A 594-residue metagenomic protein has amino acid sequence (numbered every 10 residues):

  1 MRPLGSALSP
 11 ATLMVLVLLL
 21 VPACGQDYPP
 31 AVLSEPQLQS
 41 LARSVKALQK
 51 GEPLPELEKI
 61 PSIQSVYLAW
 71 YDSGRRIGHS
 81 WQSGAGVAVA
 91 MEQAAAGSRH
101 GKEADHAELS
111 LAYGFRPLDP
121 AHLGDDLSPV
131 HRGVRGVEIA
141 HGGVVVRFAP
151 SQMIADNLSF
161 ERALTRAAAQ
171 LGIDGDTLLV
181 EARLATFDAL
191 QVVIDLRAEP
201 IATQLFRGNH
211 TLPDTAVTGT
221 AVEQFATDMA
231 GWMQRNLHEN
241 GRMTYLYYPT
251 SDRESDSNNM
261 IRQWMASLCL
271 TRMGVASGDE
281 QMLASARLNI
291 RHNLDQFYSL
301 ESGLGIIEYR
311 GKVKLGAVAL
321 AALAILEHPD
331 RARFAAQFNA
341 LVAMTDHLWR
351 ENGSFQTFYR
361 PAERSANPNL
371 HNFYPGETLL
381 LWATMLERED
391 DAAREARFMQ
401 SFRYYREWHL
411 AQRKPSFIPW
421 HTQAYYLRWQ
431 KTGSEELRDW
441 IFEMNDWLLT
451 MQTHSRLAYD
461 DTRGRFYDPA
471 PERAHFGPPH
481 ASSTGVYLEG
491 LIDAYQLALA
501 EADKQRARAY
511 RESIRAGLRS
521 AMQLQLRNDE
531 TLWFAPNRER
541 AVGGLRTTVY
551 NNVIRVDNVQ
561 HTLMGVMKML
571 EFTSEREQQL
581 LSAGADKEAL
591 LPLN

Functional and structural regions predicted by a protein language model:
P10-P22: Bacterial N-terminal signal peptides
D27-E199: Basic nucleic-acid-binding interfaces
A198-I261, E280, S285-L288, H292 (+7 more regions): Low-complexity, Ser/Thr/Pro/Gly-enriched N-terminal "stalk/linker" regions
G208-G219, W264-E280, A319-R333, E377-D391 (+5 more regions): Well-ordered alpha-helical scaffold segments within catalytic/enzyme domains
T218-M233, G278-Q296, D330-L348, E389-W408 (+5 more regions): Extended, well-ordered alpha-helical scaffold segments
M243-N259, S302-L323, F355-E377, P419-S434 (+2 more regions): Carbohydrate-binding/catalytic loop surfaces
N258, Q452-G490, A494-N594: CBM-like carbohydrate-recognition segments
M344-R403, E407: Solenoidal tandem-repeat scaffolds enriched in leucines and small polar residues
